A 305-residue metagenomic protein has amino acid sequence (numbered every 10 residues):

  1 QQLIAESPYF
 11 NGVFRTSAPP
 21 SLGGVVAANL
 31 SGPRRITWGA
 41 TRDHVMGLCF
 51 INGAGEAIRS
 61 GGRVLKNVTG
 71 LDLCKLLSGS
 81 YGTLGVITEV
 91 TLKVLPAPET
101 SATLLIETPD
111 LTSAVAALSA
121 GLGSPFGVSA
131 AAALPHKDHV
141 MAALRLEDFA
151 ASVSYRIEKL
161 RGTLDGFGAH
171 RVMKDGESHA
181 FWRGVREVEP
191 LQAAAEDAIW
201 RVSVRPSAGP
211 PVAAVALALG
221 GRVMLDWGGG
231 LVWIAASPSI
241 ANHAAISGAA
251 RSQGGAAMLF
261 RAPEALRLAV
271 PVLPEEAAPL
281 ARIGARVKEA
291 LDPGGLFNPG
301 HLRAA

Functional and structural regions predicted by a protein language model:
Q2-E6, S17, K137, F167-A305: Conserved glycine-rich FAD pyrophosphate-binding loop
A5-E6, G12, T16-G127, A131 (+1 more regions): FAD-binding subdomain of flavoenzyme oxidoreductases
R42, N67, T108-V115, P125 (+6 more regions): Electropositive phosphate-/nucleotide-binding environments in soluble metabolic enzymes
R59, V153-Y155, N298-G300: Short helix/loop capping segments that flank catalytic or ligand/cofactor-binding pockets
L65-T88, L92-L95, A150-A195: Extended, compositionally biased intrinsically disordered regions at domain boundaries
A102-E107, V140-S152, E158-K159, A198-V204 (+2 more regions): Short cationic amphipathic helices and targeting signals
E107-T108, A116-M173: A conserved active-site cap/scaffold subdomain adjacent to cofactor or substrate pockets
A114-A117, G121, V153-R156, L160 (+3 more regions): Hydrophobic side chains in well-ordered alpha-helices
